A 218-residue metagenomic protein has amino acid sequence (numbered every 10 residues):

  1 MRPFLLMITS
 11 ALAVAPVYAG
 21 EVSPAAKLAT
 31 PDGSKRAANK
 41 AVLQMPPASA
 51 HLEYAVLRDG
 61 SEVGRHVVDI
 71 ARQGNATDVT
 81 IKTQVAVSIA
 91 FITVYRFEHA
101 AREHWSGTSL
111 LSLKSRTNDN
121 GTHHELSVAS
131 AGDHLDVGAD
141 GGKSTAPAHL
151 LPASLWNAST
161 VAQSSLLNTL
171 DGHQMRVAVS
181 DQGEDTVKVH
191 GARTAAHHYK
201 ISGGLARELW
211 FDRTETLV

Functional and structural regions predicted by a protein language model:
M1-E21: Sec-dependent N-terminal signal peptides
I8, G20-P47, L52-V63: Hydrophobic, proline/glycine-rich low-complexity stretches
V22-R36, P47-S49, G107, L111-A196 (+1 more regions): Solvent-exposed helix/loop surface patches that form functional interfaces
L43, H66, W105, S154-N157 (+2 more regions): Tryptophan-centered motif/residue detector
P46-S130: N-terminal mature ectodomain segment of secretory-pathway/periplasmic proteins
G60, A76-A86, R96, R102 (+1 more regions): Gly/Pro-enriched, hydrophobic low-complexity segments that function as extracytoplasmic propeptides/linkers
S88, E184-V187, A206: Short beta-turn/strand-loop junction motif enriched in small, turn-promoting residues
